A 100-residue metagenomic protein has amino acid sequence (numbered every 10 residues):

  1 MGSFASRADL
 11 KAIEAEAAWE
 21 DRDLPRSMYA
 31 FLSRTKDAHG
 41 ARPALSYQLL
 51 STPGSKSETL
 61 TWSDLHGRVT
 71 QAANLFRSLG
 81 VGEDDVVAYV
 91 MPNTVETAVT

Functional and structural regions predicted by a protein language model:
G2-A5, R22-Q48, G67: A short N-terminal helical cap/helix-turn-helix that marks the beginning of AMP-binding/adenylate-forming
S6-R7, T94: Short, structured coil/loop segments at alpha-helix boundaries
A8-A18: Short, contiguous pre-domain boundary segments
E16-L24, T52-E58: Acyl-group handling in specialized metabolite and lipid biosynthesis
A41-T100: Conserved AMP-binding/adenylate-forming core of the ANL superfamily
